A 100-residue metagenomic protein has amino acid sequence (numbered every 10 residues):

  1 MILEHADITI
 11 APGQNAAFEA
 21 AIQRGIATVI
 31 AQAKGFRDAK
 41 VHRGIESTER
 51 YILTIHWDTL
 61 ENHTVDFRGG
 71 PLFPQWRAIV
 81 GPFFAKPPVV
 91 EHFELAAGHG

Functional and structural regions predicted by a protein language model:
M1-I2, F18, K34-F36: Short, flexible segments with low predicted structural confidence
I2-T9, D38-R68, F93-E94: Short, well-ordered beta-strand segments in beta-rich or mixed alpha/beta enzyme and ligand-binding folds
T9-I22: Short, surface-exposed ligand-recognition loops at beta-strand->loop->(often short) alpha-helix junctions that present
P12, R24, K34, R43 (+2 more regions): Feature targets compositionally biased, intrinsically disordered low-complexity regions with long contiguous runs
Q14-A16, A27-I30, V41-G44: Intrinsically disordered, low-complexity segments enriched in polar/charged residues with Gly/Pro, especially when
A16, E61-H63, G98-G100: Residue-level signal for secondary-structure boundary sites
R24, T28-F36, H56-V89: An amphipathic, aromatic/His-enriched active-site/gating alpha helix that lines ligand/cofactor pockets
K40-I52, Q75-G100: Glycine-rich beta-strand-turn "strand-cap" elements at beta-sheet edges
